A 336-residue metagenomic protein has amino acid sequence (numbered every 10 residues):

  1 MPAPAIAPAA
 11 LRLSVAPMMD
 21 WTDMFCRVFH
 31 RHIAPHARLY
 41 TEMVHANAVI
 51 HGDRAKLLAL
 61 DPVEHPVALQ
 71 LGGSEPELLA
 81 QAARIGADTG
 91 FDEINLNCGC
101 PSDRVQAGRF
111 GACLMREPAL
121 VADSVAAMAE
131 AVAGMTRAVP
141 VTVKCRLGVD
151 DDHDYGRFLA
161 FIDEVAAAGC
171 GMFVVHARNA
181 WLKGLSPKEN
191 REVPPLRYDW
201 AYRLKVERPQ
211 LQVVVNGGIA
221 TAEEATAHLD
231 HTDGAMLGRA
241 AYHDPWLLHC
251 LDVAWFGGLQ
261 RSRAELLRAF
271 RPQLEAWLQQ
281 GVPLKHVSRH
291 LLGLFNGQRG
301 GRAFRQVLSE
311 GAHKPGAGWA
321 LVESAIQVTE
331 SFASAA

Functional and structural regions predicted by a protein language model:
M1-A336: Flavin-dependent oxidoreductase catalytic cores
